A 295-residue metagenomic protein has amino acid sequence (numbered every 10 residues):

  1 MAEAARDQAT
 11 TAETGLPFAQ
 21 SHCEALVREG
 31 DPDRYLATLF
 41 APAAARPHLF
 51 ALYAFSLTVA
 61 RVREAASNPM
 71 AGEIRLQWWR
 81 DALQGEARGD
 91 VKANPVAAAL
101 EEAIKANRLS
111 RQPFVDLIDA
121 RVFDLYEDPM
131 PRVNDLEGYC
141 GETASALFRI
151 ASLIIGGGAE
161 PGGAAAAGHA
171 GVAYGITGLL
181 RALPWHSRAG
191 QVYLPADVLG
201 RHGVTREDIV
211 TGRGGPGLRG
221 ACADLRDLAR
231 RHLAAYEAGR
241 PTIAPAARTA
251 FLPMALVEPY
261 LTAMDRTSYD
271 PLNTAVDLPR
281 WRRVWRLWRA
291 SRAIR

Functional and structural regions predicted by a protein language model:
A2-E101, S110-R121, C140-R149, E160-I176 (+2 more regions): Catalytic cores of Mg2+-dependent Asp-rich isoprenoid enzymes
V122-D135, T211-G214: Acidic/His metal-coordination segments adjacent to aromatic residues that form catalytic metal sites in metalloenzymes
I150-I154: Alpha-helical transmembrane segments of multipass membrane proteins
